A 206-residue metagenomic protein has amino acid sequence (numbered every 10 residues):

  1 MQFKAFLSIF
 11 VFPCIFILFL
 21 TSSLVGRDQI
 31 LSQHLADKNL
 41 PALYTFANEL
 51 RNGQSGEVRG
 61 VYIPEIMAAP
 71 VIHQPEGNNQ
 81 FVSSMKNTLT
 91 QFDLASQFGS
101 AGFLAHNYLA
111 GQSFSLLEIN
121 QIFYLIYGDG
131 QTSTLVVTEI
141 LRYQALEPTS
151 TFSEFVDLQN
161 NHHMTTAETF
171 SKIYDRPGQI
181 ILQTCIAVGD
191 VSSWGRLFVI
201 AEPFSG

Functional and structural regions predicted by a protein language model:
M1-C14: N-terminal Sec-pathway targeting helices
F19-G206: Solvent-exposed, non-transmembrane regions of membrane-associated and secreted proteins
